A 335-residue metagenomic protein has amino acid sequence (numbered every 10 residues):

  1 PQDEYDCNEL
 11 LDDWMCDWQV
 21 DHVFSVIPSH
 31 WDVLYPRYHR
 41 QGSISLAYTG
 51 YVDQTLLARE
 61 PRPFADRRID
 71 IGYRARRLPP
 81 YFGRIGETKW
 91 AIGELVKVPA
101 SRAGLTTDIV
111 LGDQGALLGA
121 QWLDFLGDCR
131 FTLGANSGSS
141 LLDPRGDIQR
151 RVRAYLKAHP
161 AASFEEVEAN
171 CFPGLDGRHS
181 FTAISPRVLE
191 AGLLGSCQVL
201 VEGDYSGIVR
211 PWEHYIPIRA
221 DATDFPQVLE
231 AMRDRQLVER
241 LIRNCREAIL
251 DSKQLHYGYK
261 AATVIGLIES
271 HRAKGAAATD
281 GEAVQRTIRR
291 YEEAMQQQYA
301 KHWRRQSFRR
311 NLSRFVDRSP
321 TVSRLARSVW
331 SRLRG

Functional and structural regions predicted by a protein language model:
P1-L111, G115: Catalytic core of nucleotide-activated saccharide and alditol-phosphate transferases
Q2-N8, G115-G119, T182, R219-A222: Acidic-and-aromatic substrate-binding clefts and catalytic sites of carbohydrate-active enzymes
E9, E94, A120, S185-P186: Residue-level marker for well-ordered alpha-helical positions
T88-L95, A183-I184, T321, L325: Conserved alpha-helical elements of sugar-nucleotide-dependent glycosyltransferases
L105-T106, G138, A277, T321: Intrinsically disordered or highly flexible coil/loop and linker segments, enriched in small and charged/polar residues
Q121-Y291: Catalytic binding pocket for nucleotide-activated donors in carbohydrate/polymer assembly enzymes
G281-G335: Membrane-proximal basic amphipathic "stem/tether" segments
